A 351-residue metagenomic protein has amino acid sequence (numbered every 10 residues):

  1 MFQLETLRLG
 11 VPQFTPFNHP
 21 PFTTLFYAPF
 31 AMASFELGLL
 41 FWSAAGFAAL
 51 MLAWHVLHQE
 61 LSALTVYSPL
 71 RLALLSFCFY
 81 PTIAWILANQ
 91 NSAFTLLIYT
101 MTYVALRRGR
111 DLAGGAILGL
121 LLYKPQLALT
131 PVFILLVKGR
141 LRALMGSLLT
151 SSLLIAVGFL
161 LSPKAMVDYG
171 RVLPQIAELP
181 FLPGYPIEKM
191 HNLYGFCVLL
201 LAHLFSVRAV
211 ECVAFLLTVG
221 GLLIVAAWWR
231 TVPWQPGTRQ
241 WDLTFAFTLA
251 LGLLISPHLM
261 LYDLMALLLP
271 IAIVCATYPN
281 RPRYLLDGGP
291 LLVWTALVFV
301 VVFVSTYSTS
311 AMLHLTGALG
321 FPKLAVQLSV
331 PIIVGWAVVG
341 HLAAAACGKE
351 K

Functional and structural regions predicted by a protein language model:
M1-A113, L135-L268: Primarily membrane-embedded glycan-assembly and transfer machineries that use lipid-linked glycans
G119-L122: Terminal hydrophobic membrane-targeting helix
L199-A202, G252-S256, I271-N280, V300-F303: Short basic/hydrophobic patches in alpha-helices and adjacent helix-turn junctions that form amphipathic surface motifs
M260-A276, L328-S329: Hydrophobic/aromatic-rich transmembrane helices and adjacent perimembrane loops
C275-K351: Aromatic-enriched
